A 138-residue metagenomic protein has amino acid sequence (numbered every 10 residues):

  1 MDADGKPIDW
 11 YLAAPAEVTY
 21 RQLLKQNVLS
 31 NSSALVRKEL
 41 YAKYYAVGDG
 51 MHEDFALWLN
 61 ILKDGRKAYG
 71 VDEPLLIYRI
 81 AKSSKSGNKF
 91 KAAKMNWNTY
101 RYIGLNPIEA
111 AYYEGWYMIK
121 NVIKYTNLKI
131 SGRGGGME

Functional and structural regions predicted by a protein language model:
M1-D2, N127: Solvent-exposed, charged interface segments at domain starts and junctions
D2-K6, W10-K91: Conserved nucleotide-sugar donor-binding catalytic segment
A68, L75, K82-E138: Non-catalytic, C-terminal membrane-associated alpha-helical segments of glycosyltransferases
